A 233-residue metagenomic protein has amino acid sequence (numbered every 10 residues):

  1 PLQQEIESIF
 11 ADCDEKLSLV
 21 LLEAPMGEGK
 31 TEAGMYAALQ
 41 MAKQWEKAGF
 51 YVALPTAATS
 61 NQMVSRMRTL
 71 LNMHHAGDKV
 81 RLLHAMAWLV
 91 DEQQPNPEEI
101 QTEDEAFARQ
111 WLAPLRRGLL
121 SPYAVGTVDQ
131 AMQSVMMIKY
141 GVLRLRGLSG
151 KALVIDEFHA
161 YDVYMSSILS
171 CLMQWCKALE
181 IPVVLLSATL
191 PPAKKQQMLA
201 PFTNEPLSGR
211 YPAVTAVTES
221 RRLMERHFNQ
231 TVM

Functional and structural regions predicted by a protein language model:
P1-M233: N-terminal helicase ATP-binding lobe
